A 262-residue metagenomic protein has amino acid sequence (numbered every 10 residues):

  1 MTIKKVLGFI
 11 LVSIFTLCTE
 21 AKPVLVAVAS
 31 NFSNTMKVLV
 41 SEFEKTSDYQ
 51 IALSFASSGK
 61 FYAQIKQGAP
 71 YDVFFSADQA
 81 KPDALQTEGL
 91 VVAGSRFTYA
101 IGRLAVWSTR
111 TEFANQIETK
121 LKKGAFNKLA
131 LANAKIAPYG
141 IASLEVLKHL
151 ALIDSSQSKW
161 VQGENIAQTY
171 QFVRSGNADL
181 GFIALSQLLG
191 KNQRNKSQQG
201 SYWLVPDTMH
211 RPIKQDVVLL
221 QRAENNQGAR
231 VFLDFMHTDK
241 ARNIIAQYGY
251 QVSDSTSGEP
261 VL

Functional and structural regions predicted by a protein language model:
K4-T16: Bacterial N-terminal signal peptides
L17-A21: Sec/Tat signal peptide C-region and signal peptidase I cleavage site
K22-T46, A52-F55, G59, A63-A69 (+4 more regions): Exported/periplasmic ABC-transporter solute-binding proteins
V92-S95: Short, P/G- and charge-enriched loop/turn segments at secondary-structure junctions
